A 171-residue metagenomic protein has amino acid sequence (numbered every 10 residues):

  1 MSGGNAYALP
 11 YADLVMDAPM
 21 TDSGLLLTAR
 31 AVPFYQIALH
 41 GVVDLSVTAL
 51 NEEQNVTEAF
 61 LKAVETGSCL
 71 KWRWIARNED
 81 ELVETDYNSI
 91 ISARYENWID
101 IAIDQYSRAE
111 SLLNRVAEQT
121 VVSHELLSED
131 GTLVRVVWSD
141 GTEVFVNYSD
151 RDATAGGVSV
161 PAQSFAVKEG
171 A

Functional and structural regions predicted by a protein language model:
M1-A171: Active-site-proximal substrate-binding groove within the catalytic cores of carbohydrate-active enzymes
